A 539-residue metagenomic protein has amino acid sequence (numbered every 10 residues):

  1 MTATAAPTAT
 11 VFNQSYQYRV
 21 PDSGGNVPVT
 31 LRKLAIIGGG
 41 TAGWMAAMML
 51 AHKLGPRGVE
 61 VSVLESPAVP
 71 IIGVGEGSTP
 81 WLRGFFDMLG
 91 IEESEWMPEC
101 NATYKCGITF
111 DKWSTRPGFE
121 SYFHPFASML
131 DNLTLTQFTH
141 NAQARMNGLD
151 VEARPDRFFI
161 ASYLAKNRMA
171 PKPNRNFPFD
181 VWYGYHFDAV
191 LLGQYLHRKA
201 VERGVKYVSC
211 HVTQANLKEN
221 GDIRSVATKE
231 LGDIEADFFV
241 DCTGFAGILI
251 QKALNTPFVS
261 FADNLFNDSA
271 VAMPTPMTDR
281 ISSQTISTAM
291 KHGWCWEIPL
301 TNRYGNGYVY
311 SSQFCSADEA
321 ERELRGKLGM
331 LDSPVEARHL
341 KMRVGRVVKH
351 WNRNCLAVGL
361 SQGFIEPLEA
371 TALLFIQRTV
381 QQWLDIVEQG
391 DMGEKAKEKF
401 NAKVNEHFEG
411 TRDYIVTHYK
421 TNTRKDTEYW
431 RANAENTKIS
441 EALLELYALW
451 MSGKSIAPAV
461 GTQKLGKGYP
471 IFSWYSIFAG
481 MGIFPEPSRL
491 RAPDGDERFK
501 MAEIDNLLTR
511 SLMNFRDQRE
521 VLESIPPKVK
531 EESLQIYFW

Functional and structural regions predicted by a protein language model:
V29, S121-Q214: Conserved N-terminal helical subregion
R32-V59: N-terminal Rossmann-like FAD-binding beta1-loop-alpha1 element of flavoenzymes
A51-V74: Glycine-rich FAD pyrophosphate-binding loop
P70-L164: Dinucleotide-binding Rossmann-like beta1-alpha1 core, especially the glycine-rich loop that anchors the ADP
R175-A320, V380: Predominantly flavin-linked oxidoreductase catalytic cores and closely associated redox partners
M290-M342, S361-L374, I386-Q389: Conserved FAD/dinucleotide-binding core of flavoprotein oxidoreductases
G345-G410: Conserved mid-domain beta->alpha element of the FAD-binding
D385-W539: Long, low-complexity C-terminal extensions of enzymes
